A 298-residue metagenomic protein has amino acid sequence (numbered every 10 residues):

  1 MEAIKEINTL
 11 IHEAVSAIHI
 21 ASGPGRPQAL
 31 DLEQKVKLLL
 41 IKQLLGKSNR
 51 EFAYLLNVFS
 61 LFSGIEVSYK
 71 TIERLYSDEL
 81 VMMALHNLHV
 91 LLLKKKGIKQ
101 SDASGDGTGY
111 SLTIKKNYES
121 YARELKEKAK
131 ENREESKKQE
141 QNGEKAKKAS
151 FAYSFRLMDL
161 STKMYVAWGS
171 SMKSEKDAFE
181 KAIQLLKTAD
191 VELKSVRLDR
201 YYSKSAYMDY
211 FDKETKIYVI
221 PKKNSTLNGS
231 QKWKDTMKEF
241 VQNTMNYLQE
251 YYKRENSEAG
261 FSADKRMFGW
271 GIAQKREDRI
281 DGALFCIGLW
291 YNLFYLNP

Functional and structural regions predicted by a protein language model:
M1-Q43: Basic, short loop/linker segments at the boundary and entry of helix-turn-helix/winged-helix-like folds
G25-P27, V36, L44, S77 (+2 more regions): Polybasic low-complexity intrinsically disordered regions
K37, L55-V58, T71, A182-L185: Short, hydrophobic/aromatic alpha-helical segments in well-folded domains
N49-G64: DNA-recognition alpha helix
G64-V81: Major-groove recognition helix of helix-turn-helix-like DNA-binding domains
R200-K265: Helix-centered, glycine/charged polyanion-binding patches within enzymatic domains that contact phosphate-containing
N243, Y247-P298: Basic, amphipathic alpha-helical segments enriched in Lys/Arg and hydrophobic/aromatic residues
